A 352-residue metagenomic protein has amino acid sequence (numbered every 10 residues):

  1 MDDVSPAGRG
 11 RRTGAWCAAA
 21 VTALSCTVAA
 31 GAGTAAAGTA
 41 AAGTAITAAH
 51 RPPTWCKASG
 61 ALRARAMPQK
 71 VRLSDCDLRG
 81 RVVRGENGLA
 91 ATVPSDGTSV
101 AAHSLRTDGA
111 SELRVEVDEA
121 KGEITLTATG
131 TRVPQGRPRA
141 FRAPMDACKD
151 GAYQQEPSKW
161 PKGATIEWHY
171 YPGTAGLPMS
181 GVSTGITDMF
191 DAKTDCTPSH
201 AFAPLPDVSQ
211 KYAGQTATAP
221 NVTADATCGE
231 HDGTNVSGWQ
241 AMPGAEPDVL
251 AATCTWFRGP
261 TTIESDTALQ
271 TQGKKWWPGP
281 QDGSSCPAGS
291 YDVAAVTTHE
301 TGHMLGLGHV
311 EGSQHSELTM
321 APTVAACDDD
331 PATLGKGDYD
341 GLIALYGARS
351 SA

Functional and structural regions predicted by a protein language model:
M1-T44: Secretory targeting and sorting signals
A32, A61-R63, V82, Y153-Q155 (+3 more regions): Secreted/processed peptides and extracellular or luminal domains of membrane proteins
G43-A175: Disordered inhibitory propeptide/activation segment of secreted metzincin zinc metalloprotease zymogens, centered on
I46-D75, R84-E86, E264-T267, T271 (+2 more regions): Metalloprotease/metallohydrolase-associated module, dominated by Zn2+-dependent proteases
H169-S180, G279-D292, A325-A332: Second-shell loop/turn segments in exported
Y171-G173, Q240-M242, Q270-Q272, T298 (+2 more regions): Active-site-proximal beta-strand/loop segments in catalytic clefts of secreted hydrolases
S183-A295, M304: Metzincin-family zinc-dependent endopeptidase catalytic domain
